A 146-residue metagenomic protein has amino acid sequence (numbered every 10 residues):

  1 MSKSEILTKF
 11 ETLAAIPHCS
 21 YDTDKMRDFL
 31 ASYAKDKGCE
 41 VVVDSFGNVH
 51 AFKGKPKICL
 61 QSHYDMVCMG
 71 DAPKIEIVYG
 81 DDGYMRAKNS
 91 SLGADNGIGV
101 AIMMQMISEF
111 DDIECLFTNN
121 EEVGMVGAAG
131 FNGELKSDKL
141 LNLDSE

Functional and structural regions predicted by a protein language model:
M1-Y21: N-terminal capping segment at the start of a domain
C19-P56, E121: A non-catalytic alpha/beta surface segment that caps or lines the substrate-entry region of metallo-dependent hydrolase
L30-K35, V41, A51-G54, I77 (+2 more regions): Alpha-helix C-terminal capping segments
A34-K37, A87-N89, N96-I98: Short, structured segments at the rim of ligand-binding sites
V41-S45, L60-S62, M85-A87, C115-F117 (+1 more regions): General beta-strand structural signal in soluble alpha/beta enzymes
F46, G54-I58, P73, D81-D82 (+2 more regions): Short coil/turn connectors at secondary-structure junctions
F52-G93: Catalytic-core environment of secreted peptidases
L92, N96-E146: Acidic/histidine-rich catalytic neighborhood of metal-dependent amide-processing enzymes
